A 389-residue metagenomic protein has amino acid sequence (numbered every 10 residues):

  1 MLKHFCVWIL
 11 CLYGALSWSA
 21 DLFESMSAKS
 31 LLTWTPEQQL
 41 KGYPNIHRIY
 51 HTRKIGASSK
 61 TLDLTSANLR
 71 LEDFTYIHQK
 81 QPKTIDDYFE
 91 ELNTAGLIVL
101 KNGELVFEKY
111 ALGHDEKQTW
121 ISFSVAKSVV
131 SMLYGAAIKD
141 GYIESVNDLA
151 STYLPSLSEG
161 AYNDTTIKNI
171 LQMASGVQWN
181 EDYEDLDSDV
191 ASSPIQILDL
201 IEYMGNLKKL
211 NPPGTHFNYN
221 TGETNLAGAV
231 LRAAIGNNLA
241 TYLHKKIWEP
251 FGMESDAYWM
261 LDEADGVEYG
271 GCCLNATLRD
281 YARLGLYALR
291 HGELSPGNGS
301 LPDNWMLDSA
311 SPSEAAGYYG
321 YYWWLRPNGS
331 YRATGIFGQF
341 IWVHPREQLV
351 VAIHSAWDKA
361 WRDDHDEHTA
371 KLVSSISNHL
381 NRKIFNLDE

Functional and structural regions predicted by a protein language model:
C6-A15: Bacterial N-terminal signal peptides
S17-D115, I143, L198, K371 (+1 more regions): N-terminal leader/targeting segments and the immediately adjacent pre-domain N-terminus
G103, W120-V146, I170, A227-L231 (+1 more regions): Active-site SXXK
E116-K117, E184-A264: Catalytic-site signature segments of enzymes, centered on catalytic residues
I121, D140-Q178, N206, A233-G271: Active-site helix/loop module of the DD-peptidase/beta-lactamase fold, centered on the serine-lysine SxxK catalytic
E223-V230, G270-L294, Q339-S355: Active-site-proximal alpha-helical segments within enzyme catalytic domains
Y242-H244, W248-A310: Active-site-proximal binding-pocket segments
S255-D256, D303-V351: Active-site Gly/Thr loop motif
